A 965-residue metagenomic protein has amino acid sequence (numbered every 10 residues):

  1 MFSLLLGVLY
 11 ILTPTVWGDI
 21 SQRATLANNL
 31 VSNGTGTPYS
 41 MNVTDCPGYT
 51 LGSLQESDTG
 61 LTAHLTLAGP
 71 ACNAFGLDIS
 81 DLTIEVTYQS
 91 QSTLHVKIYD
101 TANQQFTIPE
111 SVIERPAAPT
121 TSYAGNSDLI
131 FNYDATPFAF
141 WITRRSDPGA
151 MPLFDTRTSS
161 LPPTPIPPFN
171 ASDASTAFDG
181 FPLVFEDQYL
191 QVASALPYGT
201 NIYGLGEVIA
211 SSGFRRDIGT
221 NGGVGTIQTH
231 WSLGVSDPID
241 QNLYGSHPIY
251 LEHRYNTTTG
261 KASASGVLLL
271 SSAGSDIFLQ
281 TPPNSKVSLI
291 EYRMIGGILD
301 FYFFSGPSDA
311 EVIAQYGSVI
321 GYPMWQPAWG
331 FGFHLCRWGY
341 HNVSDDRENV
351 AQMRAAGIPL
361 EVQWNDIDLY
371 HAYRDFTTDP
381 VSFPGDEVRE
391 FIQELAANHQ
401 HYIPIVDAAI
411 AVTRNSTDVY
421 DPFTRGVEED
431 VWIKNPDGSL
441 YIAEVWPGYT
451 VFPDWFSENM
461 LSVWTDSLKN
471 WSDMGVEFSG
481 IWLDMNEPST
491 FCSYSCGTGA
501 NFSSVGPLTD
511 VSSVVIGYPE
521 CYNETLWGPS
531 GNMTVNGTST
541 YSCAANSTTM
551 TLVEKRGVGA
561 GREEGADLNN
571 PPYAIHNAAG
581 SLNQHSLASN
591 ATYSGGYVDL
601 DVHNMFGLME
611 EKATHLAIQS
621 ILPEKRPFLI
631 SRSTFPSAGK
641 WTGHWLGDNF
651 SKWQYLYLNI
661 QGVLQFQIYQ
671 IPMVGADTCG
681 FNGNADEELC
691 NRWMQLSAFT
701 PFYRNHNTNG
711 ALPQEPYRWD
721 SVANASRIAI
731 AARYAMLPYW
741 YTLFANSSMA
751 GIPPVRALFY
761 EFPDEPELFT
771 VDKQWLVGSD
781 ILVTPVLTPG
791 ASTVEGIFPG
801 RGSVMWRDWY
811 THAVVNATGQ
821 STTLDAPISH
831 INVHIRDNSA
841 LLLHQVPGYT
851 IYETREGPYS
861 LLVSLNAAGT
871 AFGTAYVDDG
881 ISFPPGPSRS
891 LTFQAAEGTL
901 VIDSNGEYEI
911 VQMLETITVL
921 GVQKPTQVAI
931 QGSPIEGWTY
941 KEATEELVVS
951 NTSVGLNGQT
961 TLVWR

Functional and structural regions predicted by a protein language model:
M1-I20: Fungal secretory targeting signals
D19-E56, G60, F154-S829, R836: Catalytic-domain carbohydrate-binding cleft regions of carbohydrate-active enzymes
N28-G69, D78-N126: A low-complexity, Ser/Thr/Gly/Pro-enriched, surface-exposed linker/loop concept that marks segments flanking
N33-T44, L51, G60, I835-S933 (+1 more regions): Accessory, solvent-exposed terminal regions and/or long lumenal/extracellular loops of proteins
A63-L65, V86, V96-I98, D128 (+3 more regions): Short, well-ordered beta-strand segments enriched in hydrophobic/aromatic residues
L82, S792-T811, Q912-Q931: Beta-strand-rich binding/interaction modules
Y123-A171: Hydrophobic or amphipathic alpha-helical targeting/insertion segments
Q931-N957: Extracellular/luminal ectodomains and secreted, surface-exposed scaffolds of diverse proteins
